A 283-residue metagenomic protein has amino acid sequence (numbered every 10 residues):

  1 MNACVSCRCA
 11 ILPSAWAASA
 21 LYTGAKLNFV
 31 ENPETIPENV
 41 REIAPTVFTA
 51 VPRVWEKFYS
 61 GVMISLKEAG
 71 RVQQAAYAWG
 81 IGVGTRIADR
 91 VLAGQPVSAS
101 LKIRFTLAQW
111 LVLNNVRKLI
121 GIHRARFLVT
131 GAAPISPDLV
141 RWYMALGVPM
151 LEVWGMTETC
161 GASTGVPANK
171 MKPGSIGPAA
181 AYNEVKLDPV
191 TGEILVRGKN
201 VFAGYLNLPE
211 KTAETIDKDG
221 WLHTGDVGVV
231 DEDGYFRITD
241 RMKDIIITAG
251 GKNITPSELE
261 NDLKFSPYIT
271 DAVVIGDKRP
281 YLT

Functional and structural regions predicted by a protein language model:
M1-A3, C9-W110, R124: Conserved AMP-binding/adenylation subdomain of ANL enzymes
N2-S6, P13-W16, A20, M150 (+4 more regions): Extended, hydrophobic alpha-helical segments in both membrane/secreted and soluble proteins
A10, E56, K170-G174, G192-I194 (+6 more regions): Glycine-centered loop/turn positions within well-structured domains that cap or flank conserved ligand/cofactor-binding
F29, L101-R104, K118-T130, I135-G192 (+2 more regions): Conserved ATP-binding loop and adjacent catalytic segment of the adenylate-forming AMP-binding
A179-T248, F265: Conserved ATP-binding/catalytic segment of the ANL
L263-A272: Short acidic amphipathic segments
D277-T283: Conserved loop-to-beta-strand segment in the C-terminal subdomain of adenylate-forming
